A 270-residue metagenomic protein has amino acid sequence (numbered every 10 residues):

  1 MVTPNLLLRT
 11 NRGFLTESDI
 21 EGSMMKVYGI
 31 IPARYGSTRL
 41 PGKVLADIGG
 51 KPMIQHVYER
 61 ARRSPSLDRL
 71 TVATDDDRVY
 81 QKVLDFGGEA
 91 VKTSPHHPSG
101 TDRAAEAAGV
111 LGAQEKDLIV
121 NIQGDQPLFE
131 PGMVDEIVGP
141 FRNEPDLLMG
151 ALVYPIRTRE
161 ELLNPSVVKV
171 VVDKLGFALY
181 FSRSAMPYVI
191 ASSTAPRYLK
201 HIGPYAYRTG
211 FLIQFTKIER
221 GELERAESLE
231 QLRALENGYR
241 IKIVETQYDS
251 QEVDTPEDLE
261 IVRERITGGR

Functional and structural regions predicted by a protein language model:
V2-R9: Extreme N-terminal basic, low-complexity initiation segments that serve as generic localization/processing leaders
G13-M24: Short, Lys/Arg-enriched N-terminal segments with co-localized hydrophobic residues within the first ~10-30 amino acids
K26-A73: N-terminal glycine-rich phosphate-binding loop and ensuing alpha1 helix
L67, E115-K116, E144-L147, Y239: Short, high-confidence coil segments that cap the C-terminus of an alpha-helix and link into the following beta-strand
T71, D77-G139: Short phosphate-binding loop-to-helix
T74-D75, F129, Y207, D254: A conserved hydrophobic position in a structured secondary element of the catalytic/binding core that shapes
E130-I218: Conserved core of the sugar-phosphate nucleotidyltransferase
I190, A195-R270: Conserved alpha/beta core of the MobA/IspD/sugar-nucleotide pyrophosphorylase nucleotidyltransferase superfamily
